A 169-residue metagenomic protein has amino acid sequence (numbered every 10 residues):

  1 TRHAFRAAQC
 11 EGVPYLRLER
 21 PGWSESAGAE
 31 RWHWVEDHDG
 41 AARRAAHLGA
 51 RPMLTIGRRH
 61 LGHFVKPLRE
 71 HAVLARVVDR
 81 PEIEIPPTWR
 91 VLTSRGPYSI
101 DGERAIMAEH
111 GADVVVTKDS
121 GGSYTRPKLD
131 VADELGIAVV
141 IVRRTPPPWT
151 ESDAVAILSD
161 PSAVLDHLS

Functional and structural regions predicted by a protein language model:
T1-A4, Q9-V13, V91-S99, I106 (+2 more regions): Internal alpha/beta domain cores that form substrate/cofactor-binding pockets in large enzymes and binding proteins
T1-H38: Glycine/small-residue-rich loop that forms an oxyanion/phosphate-binding "nest" at active or ligand-binding sites
L18-S24, H38, R58-H60, V77-I83 (+1 more regions): Short, polar loop motifs at secondary-structure junctions
E30-H47, Y98-D101: Active-site glycine-rich loop that binds ribose-phosphate moieties when present
D39-H71: Internal active-site segments that recognize and position negatively charged phosphoryl groups and nucleotide moieties
R51, D113-V114: Structural motif
K66-G96: Histidine/lysine/aspartate-rich catalytic loop segments that bind and position anionic ligands
H110, D119-V131, V139-S169: C-terminal functional extensions of proteins
